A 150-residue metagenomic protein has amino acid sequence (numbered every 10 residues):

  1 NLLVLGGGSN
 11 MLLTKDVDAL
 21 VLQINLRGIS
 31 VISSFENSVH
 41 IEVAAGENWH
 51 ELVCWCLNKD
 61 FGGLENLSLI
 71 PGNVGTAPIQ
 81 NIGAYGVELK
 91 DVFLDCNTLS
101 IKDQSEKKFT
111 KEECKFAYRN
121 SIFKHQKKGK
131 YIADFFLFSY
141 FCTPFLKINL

Functional and structural regions predicted by a protein language model:
N1-V92, S100-K102: Anion-binding (especially nucleotide phosphate/pyrophosphate-binding) glycine-rich loop and adjoining beta-alpha core
M11, E106-L150: Phosphate/pyrophosphate- and phosphate-bearing ligand-binding catalytic cores of soluble enzymes
E36, G62, L94, S139-C142 (+1 more regions): Compositionally biased, low-structure terminal segments
A45, S68, G83, L94-S100 (+3 more regions): Short, structured patches in soluble enzyme cores that scaffold and shape functional sites
